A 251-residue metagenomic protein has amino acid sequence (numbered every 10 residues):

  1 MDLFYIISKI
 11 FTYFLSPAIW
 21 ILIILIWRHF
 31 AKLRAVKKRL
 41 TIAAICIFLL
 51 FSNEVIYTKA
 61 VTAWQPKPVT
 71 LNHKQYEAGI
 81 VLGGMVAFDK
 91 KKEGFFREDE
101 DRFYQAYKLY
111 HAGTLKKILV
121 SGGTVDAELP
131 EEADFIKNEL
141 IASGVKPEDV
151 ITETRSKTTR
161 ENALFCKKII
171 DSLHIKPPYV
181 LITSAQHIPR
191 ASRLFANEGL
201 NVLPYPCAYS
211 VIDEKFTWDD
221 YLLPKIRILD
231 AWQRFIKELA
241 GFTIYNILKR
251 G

Functional and structural regions predicted by a protein language model:
M1-F30: Membrane-embedded alpha-helical segments of integral membrane proteins
F14-W20, K38-I42, W232-F235: Hydrophobic H-region at the start of alpha-helical membrane spans
L15-W20, L50, L229, N246: Alpha-helical transmembrane anchor segments
I26-W27, L49, T243: Hydrophobic residues within the alpha-helical transmembrane core of Major Facilitator Superfamily
F30-R39: Membrane-interface helix-boundary motifs at transmembrane edges
R39-E54: Hydrophobic membrane-insertion alpha-helices, especially the h-region of bacterial N-terminal signal peptides
L50-K225, W232: A structural signal for short, hydrophobic/glycine-enriched beta-strand patches
R234, A240-G251: Extracytoplasmic/luminal low-complexity segments enriched in Pro/Gly and acidic/polar residues that act as flexible
